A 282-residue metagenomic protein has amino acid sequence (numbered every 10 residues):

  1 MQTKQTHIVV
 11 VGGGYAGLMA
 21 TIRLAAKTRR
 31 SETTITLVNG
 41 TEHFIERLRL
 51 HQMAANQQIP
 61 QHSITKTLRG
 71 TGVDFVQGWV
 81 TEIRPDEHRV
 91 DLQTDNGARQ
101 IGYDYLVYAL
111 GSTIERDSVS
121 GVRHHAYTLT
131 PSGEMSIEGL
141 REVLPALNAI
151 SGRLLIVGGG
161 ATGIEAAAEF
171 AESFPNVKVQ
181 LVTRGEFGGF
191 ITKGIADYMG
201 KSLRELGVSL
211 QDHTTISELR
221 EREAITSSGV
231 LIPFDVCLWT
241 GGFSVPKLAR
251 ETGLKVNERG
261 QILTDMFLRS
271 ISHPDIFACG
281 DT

Functional and structural regions predicted by a protein language model:
M1-T6, G72-L155, L238: FAD-binding core/adjacent interface of flavoenzyme oxidoreductases
Q2-D74, V122, E165-K193: Beta1-alpha1 glycine-rich phosphate/pyrophosphate-binding loop at the start of Rossmann-like nucleotide-binding domains
V11-G12, Y108, V157-G158: Conserved N-terminal Rossmann-fold NAD(P)-binding element of oxidoreductases
G13, T94, L110-G111, S228 (+1 more regions): Glycine-rich, N-terminal phosphate-binding loop of Rossmann-like dinucleotide-binding domains
G72-R84, R204-L219: A conserved beta-strand/loop element that lines the FAD pocket in flavoprotein oxidoreductases
H124-I150, I232-V236, T240-T282: FAD-site-proximal beta/loop scaffold in flavoenzymes
G139-K178, V182: Rossmann-like NAD(P)H-binding beta-loop-alpha module
